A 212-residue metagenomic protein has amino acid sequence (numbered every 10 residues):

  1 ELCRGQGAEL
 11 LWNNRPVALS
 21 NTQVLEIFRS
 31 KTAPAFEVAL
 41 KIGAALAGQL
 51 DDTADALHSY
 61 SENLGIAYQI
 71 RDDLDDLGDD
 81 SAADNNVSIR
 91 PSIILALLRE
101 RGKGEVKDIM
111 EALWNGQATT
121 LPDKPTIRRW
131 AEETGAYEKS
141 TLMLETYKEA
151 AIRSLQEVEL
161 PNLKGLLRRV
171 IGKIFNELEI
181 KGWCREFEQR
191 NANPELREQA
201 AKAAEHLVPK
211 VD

Functional and structural regions predicted by a protein language model:
E1-D212: All-alpha prenyltransferase/terpene-synthase fold signal
